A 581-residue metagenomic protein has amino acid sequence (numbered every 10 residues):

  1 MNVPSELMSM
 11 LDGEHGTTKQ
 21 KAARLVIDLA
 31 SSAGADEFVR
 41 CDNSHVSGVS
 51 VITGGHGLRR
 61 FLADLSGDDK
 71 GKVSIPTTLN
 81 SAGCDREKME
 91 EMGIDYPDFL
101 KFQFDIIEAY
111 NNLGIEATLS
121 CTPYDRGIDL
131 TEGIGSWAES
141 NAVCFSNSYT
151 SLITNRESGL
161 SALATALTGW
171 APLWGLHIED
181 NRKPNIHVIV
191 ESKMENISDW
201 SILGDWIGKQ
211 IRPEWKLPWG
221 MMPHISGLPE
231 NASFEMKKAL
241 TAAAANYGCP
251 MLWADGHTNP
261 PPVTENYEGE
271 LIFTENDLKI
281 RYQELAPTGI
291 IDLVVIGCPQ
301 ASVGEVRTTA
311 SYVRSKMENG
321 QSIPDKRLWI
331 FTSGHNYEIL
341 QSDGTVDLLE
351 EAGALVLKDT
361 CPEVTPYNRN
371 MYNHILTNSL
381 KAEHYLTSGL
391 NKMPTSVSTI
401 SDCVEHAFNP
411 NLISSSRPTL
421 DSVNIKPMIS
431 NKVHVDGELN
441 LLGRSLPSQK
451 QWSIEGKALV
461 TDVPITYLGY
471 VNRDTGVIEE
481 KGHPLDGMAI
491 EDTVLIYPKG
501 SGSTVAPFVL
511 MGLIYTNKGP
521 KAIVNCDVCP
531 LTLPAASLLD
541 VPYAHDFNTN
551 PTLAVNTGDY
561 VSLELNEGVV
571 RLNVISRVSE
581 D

Functional and structural regions predicted by a protein language model:
M1-V295, P299-P427, S501: Non-transmembrane, aqueous-exposed alpha-helical and coiled segments at domain scale
V313-L390, K432-I454, A458-R571: Feature captures the catalytic cores and cofactor-binding loops of soluble hydro-lyases/lyases that act on carboxylate
F408-P447, L565-G568, N573-D581: Intein/HINT protein-splicing elements and their conserved insertion hotspots or analogous self-processing inserts
